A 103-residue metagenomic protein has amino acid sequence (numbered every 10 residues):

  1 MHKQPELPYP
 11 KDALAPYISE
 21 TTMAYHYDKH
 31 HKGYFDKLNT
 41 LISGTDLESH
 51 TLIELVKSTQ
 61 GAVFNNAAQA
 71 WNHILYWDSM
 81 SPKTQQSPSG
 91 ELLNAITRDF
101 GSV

Functional and structural regions predicted by a protein language model:
M1-V103: Feature for soluble, non-membrane regions of globular proteins
